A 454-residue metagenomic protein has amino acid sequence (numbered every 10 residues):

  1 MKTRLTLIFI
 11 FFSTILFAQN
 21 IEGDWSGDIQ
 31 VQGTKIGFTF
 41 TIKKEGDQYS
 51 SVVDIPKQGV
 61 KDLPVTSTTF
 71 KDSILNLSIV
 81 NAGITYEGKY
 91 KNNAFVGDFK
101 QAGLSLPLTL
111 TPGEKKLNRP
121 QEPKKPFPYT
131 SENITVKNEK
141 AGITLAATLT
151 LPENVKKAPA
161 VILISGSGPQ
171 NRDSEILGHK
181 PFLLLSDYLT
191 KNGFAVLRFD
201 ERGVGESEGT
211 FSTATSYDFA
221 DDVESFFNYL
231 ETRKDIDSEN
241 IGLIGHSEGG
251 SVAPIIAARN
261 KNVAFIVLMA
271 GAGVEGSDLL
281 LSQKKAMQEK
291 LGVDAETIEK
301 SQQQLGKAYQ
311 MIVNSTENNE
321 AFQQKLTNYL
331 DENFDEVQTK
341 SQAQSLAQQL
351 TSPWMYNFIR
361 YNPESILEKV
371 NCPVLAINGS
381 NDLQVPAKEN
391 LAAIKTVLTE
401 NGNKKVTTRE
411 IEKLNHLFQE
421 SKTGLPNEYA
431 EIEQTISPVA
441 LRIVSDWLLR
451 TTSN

Functional and structural regions predicted by a protein language model:
Q19-Y90, D98-A102, Q121, F182: Central antiparallel beta-sheet cores of small beta-barrel/beta-sandwich binding domains
K115-K156: N-terminal cap/lid segment of alpha/beta-hydrolase-fold proteins
K157-S167: Short beta-strand element of the alpha/beta-hydrolase
E175-V196: Short amphipathic alpha-helix adjacent to the substrate-entry channel of hydrolases
T213-K234: Alpha/beta-hydrolase active-site loop
V267-K369: Accessory cap/linker subdomain of secreted extracellular hydrolases
V370, A376-N378: Short beta-strand/loop motif that positions the catalytic acidic residue of the alpha/beta-hydrolase fold
L383-E389: Conserved alpha/beta-hydrolase "acid-adjacent" motif
